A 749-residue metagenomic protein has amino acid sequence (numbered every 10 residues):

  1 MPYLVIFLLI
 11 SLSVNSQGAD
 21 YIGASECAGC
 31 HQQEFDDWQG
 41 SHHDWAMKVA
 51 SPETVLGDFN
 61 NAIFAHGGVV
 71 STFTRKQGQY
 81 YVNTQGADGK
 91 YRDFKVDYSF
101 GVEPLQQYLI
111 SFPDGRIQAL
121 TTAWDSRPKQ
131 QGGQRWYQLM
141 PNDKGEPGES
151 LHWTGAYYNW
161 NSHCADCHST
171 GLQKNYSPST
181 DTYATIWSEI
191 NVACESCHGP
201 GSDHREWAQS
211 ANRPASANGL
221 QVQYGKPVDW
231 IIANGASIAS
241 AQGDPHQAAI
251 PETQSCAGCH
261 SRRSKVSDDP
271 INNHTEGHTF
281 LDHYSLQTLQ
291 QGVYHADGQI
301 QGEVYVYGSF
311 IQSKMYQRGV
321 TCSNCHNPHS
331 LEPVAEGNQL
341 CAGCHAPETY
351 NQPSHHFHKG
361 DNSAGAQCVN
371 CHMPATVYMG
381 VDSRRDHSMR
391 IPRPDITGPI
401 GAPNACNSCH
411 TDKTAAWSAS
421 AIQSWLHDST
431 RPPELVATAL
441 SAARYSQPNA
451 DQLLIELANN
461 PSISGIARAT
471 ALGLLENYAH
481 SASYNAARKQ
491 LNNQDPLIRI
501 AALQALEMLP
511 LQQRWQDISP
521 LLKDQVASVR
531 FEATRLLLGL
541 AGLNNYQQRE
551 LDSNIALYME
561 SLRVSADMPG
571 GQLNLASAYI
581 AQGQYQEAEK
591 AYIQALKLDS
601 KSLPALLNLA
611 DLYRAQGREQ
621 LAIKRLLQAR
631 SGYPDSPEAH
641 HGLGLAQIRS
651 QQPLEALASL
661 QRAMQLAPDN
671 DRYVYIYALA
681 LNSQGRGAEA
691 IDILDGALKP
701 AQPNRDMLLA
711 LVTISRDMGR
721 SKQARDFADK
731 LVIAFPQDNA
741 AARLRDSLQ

Functional and structural regions predicted by a protein language model:
S25, Q33-G101, Q107-P113, S126 (+5 more regions): Primarily the internal scaffold of c-type cytochrome electron-transfer domains, especially repeated/multiheme c-type
P448-N459, H480-N492, P510-L522, N544-E560 (+1 more regions): Amphipathic alpha-helical scaffolding segments comprising HEAT/armadillo-like alpha-solenoid repeats
G465, P496-R499, A527, P569-G570 (+5 more regions): Helix-start (N-cap) detector for alpha-helical repeat units in TPR-like alpha-solenoids, especially tetratricopeptide
Y478, N493-Q494, L509, D524-Q525 (+6 more regions): Structural marker of alpha-solenoid helical repeat scaffolds
A501, A505, E532, L536 (+6 more regions): Canonical tetratricopeptide repeat
M508, L536-G539, A581, A615-Q616 (+4 more regions): Register position in tetratricopeptide repeats
E560-S561, Q594-A595, Q628-A629, R662-A663 (+2 more regions): Canonical positions in the second alpha-helix
